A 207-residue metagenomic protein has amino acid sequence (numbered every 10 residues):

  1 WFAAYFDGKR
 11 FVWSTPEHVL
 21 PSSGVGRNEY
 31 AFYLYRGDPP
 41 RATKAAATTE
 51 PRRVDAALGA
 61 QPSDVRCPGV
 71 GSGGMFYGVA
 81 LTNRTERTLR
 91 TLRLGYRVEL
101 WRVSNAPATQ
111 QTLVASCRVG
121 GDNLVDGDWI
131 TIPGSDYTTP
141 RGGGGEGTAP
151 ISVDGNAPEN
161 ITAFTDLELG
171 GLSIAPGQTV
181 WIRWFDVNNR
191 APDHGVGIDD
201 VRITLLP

Functional and structural regions predicted by a protein language model:
W1-R87, V196: Surface-exposed, low-complexity/disordered Ser/Thr/Gly/Pro/Asn-rich loops and linkers
A4-V12, L20, E86-L89, V98-E99 (+2 more regions): Terminal, low-complexity interaction segments
A57-L58, L89-R93, R97: A short, Gly/Thr-enriched small/hydrophobic beta-strand-prone motif that recurs across taxa
G74-G78, T91-R93, D166: Intrinsic-disorder/low-complexity, polar/charged segments enriched in Ser/Thr/Lys/Arg/Asp/Glu/Gln
T82-R84, G95-R102: Solvent-exposed strand-to-loop "edge" motifs in beta-rich extracellular domains
L113-A115: Short beta-strand elements bearing conserved aromatic residues within extracellular beta-rich modules
